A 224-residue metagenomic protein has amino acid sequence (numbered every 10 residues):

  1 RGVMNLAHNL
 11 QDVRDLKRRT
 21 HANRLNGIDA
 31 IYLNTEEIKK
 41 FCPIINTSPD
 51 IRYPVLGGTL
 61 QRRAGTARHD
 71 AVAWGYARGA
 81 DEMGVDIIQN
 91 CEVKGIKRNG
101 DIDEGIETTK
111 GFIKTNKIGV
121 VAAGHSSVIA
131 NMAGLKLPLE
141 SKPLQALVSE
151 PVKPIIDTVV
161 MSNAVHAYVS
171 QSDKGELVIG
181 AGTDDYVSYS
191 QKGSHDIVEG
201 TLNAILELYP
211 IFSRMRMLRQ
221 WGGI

Functional and structural regions predicted by a protein language model:
R1-I44, A204-I205: Dinucleotide-binding Rossmann-like beta1-alpha1 core, especially the glycine-rich loop that anchors the ADP
G2, G95-R98, I102, F112-I224: Active-site substrate-recognition segment that forms the wall of the catalytic cavity or substrate channel
V13-L16, T35, V72-A73, S126 (+1 more regions): A general structural signal for well-ordered alpha-helical segments in protein cores
L33-T35, Q89-C91, R219: Short loop/edge segments at beta-strand edges and connector loops that shape dinucleotide/nucleotide cofactor-binding
C42-I51, M217-I224: FAD-binding beta-loop-beta segment adjacent to the flavin cofactor pocket
G58-K117: Helical element adjacent to the flavin cofactor pocket in flavoenzyme catalytic cores
